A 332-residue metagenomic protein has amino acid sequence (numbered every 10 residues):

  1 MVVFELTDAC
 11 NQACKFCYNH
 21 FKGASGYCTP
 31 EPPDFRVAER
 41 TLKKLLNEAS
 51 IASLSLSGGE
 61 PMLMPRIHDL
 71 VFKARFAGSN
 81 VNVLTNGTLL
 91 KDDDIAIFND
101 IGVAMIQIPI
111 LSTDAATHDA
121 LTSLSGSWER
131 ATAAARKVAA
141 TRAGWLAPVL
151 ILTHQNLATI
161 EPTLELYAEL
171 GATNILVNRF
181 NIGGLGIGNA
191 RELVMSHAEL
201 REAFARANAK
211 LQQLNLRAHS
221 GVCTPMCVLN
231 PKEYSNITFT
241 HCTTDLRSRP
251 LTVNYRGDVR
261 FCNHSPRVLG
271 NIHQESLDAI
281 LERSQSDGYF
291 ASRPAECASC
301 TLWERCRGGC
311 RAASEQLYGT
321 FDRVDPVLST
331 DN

Functional and structural regions predicted by a protein language model:
M1-M105: Conserved alpha-helical substructure of the radical SAM core
V3, T7, N11, F239 (+3 more regions): Residues immediately within or flanking Cys/His clusters that coordinate Zn2+ in small zinc-binding modules
K22, G59, L111, F180 (+1 more regions): Flexible loop residues that form catalytic and substrate-binding hotspots at small-molecule/glycan-binding clefts
C28, D100-I101, M105, P109-R256 (+2 more regions): Radical SAM enzyme [4Fe-4S]-AdoMet core and its adjacent flexible, acidic and glycine-rich loops/tails across
F35, E39, M64, K91-D92 (+5 more regions): Structural motif corresponding to alpha-helix initiation and N-cap regions
D258-V259, N263-N332: Flexible mid-to-C-terminal extensions adjoining Fe-S/redox cofactors in radical SAM and related proteins
